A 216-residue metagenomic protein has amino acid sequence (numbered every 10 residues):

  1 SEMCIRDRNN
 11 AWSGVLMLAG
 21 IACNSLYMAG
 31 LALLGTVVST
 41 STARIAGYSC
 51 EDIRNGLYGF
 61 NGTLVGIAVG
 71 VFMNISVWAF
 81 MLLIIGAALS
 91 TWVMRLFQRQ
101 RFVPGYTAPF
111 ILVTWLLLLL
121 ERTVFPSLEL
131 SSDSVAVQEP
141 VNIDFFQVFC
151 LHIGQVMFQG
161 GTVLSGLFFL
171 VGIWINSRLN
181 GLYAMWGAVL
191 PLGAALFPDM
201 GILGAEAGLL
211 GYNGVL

Functional and structural regions predicted by a protein language model:
M3-I5: Short, small-residue-biased leader/transition segments that mark boundaries at the very start of proteins
W12-A19, T36, T40-R44, L128-V148 (+2 more regions): Aromatic-rich, lipid-facing transmembrane alpha helices and their immediate juxtamembrane interface loops in integral
V15-A29, F146-F197, G201-E206: Surface-exposed interaction/gating patches
G20, Y27, L31-S39, A43 (+13 more regions): Alpha-helical transmembrane segments in multi-pass membrane proteins
Y48-E51, M73-V77, Q98-R101, F125 (+1 more regions): Membrane-interface helix caps and helix-loop-helix hairpins in membrane proteins
S49-L64, P104-G105, G181-W186, L203-G214: Short, non-helical or kinked segments that cap or interrupt transmembrane helices
L96-R101, I175-L179: Membrane-interface helix-boundary motifs at transmembrane edges
Y106-G160: Long hydrophobic alpha-helical segments that form multi-pass transmembrane helix bundles in integral membrane proteins
